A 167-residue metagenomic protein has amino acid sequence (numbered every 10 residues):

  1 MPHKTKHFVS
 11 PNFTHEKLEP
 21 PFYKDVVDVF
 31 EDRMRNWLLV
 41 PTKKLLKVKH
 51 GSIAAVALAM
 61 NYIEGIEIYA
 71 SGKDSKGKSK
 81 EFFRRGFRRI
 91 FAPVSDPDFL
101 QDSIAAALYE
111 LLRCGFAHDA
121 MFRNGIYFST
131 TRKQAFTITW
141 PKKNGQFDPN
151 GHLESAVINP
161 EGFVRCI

Functional and structural regions predicted by a protein language model:
M1-P20, D74-I104, F128, Q146-D148: Terminal, compositionally biased low-complexity regions
M1-V48: Extended intrinsically disordered or low-complexity regions, especially N/C-terminal cytosolic tails and loops, rather
H3, F8, L18, D25 (+10 more regions): Alpha-helical structural elements
P21, D25, V29, R33 (+3 more regions): Alpha-helix boundary/N-cap detector
F22, V26, F30, T42 (+5 more regions): Generic structural signal of hydrophobic/aromatic residues within well-ordered alpha-helices of folded domains
V29-P41, L45-A92: Short, contiguous, well-structured surface segments enriched in hydrophobic/aromatic residues
D96-I167: Acidic, Ser/Thr/Gly/Pro-rich intrinsically disordered interaction regions
